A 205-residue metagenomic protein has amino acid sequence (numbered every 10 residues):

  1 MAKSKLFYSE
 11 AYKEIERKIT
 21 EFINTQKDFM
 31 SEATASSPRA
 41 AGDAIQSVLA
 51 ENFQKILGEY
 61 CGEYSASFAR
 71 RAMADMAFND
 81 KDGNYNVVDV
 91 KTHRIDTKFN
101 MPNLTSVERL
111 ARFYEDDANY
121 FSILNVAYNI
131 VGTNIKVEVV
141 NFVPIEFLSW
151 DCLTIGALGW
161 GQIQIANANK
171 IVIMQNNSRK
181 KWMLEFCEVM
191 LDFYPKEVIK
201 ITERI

Functional and structural regions predicted by a protein language model:
M1-A72, N86, T92-I205: Nucleic-acid endonuclease domains
A77-D89: Active-site beta-strand-loop-beta-strand hairpin of nuclease catalytic cores that positions key catalytic residues
